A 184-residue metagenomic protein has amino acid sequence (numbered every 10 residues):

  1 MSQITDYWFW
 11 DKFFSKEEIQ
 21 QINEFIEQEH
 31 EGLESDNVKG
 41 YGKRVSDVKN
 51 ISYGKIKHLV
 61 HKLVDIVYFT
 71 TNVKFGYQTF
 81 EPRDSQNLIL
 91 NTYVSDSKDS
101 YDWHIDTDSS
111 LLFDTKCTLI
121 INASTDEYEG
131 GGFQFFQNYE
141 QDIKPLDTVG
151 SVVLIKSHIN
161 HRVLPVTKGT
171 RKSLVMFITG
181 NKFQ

Functional and structural regions predicted by a protein language model:
M1-R83, I89: Non-heme Fe(II)/2-oxoglutarate
F69-Q184: Catalytic core of non-heme Fe(II) oxygenases with the double-stranded beta-helix
